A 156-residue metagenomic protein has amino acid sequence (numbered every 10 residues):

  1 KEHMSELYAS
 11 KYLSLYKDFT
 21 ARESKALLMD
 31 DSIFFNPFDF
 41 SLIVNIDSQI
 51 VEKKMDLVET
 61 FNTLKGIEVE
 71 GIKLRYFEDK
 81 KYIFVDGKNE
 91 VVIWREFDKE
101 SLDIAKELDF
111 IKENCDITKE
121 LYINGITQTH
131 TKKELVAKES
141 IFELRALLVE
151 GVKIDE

Functional and structural regions predicted by a protein language model:
K1-E156: Accessory, often C-terminal, charged low-complexity segments
